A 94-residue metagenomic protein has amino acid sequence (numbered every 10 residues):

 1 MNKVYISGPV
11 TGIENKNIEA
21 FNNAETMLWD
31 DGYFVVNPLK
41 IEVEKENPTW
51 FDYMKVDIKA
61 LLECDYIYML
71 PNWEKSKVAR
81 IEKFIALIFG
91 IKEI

Functional and structural regions predicted by a protein language model:
M1-I94: Conserved catalytic or regulatory cores that recognize and/or transform ribose-phosphate-containing ligands
